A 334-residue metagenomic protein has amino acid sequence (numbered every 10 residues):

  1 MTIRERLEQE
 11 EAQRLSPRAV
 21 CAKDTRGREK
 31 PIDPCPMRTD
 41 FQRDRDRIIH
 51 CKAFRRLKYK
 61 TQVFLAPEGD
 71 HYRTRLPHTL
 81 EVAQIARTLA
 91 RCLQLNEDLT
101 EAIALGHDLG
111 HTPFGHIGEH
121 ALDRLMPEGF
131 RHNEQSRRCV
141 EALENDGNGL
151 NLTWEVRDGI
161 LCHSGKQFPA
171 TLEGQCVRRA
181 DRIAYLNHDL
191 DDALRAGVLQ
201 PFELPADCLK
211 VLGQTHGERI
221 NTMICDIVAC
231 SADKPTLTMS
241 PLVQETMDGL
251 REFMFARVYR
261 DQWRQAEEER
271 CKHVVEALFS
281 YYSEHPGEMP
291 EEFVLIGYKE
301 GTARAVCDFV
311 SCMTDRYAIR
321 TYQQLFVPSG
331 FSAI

Functional and structural regions predicted by a protein language model:
M1-R75, T79, A83-L89, N96-E97 (+1 more regions): Histidine-centered, transition-metal-coordinating active-site segments
L99, I103, D108-D146: A generic, well-ordered mixed alpha/beta core segment in the N-terminal half of proteins
